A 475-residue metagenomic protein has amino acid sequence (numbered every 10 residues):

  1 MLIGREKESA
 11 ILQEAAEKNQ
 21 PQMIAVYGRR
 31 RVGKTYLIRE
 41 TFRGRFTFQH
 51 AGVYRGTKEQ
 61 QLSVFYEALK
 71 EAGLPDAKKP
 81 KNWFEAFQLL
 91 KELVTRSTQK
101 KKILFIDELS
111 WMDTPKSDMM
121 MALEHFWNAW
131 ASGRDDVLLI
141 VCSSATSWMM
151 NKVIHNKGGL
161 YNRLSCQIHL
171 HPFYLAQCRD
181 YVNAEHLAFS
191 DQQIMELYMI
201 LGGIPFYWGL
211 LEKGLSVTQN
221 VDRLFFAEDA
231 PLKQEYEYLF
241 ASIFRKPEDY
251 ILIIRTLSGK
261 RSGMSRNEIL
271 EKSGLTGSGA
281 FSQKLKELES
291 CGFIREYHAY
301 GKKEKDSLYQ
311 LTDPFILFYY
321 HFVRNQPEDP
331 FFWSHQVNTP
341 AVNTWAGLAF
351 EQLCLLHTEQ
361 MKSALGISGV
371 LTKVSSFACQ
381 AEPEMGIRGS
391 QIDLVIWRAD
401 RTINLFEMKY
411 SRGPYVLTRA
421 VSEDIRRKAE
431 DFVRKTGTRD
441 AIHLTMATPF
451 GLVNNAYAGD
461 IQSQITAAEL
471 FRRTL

Functional and structural regions predicted by a protein language model:
M1-Q336, P340, L444: Phosphate-binding site recognition
Y300, S307-L475: A cross-kingdom feature that marks ATP-driven nucleic-acid transaction machinery
